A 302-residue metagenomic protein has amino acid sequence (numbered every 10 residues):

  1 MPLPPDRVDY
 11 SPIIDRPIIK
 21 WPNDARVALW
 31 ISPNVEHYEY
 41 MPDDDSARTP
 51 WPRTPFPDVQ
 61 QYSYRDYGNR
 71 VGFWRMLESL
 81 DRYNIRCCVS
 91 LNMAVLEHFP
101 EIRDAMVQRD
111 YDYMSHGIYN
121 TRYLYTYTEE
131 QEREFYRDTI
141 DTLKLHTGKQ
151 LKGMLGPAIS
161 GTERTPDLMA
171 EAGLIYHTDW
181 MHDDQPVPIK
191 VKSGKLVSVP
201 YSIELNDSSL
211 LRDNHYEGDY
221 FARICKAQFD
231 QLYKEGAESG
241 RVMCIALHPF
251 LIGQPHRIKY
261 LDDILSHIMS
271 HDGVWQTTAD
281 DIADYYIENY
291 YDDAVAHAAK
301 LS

Functional and structural regions predicted by a protein language model:
P2-V197, A222-I245, L251-S302: Catalytic alpha-helical scaffold of carbohydrate-active enzymes acting on polysaccharides/glycoconjugates
P186, S198-Y220, G240: Positively charged, amphipathic and often flexible ligand-engagement surfaces
